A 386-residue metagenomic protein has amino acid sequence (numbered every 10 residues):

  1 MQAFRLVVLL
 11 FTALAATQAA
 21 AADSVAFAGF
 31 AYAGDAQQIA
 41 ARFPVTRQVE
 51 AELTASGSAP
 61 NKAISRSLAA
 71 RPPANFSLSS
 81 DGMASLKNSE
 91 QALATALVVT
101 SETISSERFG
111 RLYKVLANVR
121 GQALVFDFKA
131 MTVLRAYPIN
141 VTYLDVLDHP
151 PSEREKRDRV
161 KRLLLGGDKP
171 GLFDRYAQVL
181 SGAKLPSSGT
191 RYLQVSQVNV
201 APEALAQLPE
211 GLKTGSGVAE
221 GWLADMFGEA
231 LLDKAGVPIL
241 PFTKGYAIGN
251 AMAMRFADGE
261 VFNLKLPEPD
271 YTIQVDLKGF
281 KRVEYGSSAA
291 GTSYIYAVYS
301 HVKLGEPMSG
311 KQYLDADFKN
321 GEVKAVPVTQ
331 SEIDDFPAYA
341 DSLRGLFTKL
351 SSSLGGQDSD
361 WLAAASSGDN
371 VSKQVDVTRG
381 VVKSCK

Functional and structural regions predicted by a protein language model:
M1-V7: Bacterial N-terminal signal peptides that target proteins for export
Q2, A19-A20: Short, composition-biased linear "edge" segments at structural boundaries
V7-A15: Bacterial N-terminal signal peptides
A20-S80, L93, N140, D145-E153 (+3 more regions): A structural "domain/chain start" motif
S85-K129, M254-A316, V323: Surface-exposed short loop/turn segments
V133-R135: Fungal eukaryote-biased detector of long internal structured cores
